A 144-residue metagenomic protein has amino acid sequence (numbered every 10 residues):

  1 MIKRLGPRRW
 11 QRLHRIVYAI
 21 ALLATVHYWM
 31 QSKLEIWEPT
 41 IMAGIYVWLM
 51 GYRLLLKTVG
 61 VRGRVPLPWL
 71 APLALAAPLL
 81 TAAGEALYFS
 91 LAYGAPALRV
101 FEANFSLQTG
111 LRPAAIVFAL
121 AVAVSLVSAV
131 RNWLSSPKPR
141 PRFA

Functional and structural regions predicted by a protein language model:
M1-A144: Membrane-embedded alpha-helical bundles that constitute the cytochrome b-like, heme-associated redox core of multi-pass
